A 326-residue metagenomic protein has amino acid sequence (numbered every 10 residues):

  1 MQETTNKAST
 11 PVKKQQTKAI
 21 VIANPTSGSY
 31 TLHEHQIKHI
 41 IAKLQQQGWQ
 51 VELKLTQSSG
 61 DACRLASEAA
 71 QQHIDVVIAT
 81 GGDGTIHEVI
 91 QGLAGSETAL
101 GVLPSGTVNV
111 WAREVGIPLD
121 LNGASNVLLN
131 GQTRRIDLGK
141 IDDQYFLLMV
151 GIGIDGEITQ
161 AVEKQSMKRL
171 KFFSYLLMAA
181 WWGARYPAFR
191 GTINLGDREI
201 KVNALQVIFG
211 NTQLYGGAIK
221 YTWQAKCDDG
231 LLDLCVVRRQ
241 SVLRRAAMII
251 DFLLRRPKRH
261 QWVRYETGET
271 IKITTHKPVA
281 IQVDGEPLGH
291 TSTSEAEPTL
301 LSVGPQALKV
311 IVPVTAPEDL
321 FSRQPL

Functional and structural regions predicted by a protein language model:
M1-V77, P317, P325-L326: ATP/NTP phosphate-donor binding region
Q2-E3, K7, H33, L195 (+2 more regions): ATP/nucleoside-binding phosphotransfer catalytic cores, i.e., glycine-rich phosphate-binding loops
Q45-Q47, T56, I74, A94-A99 (+1 more regions): Catalytic core of DAGKc-family lipid kinases
A62, G84-V89: Short glycine/serine/threonine-rich phosphate/pyrophosphate-binding segments that cradle anionic phosphate groups
A79-D83: N-terminal glycine-rich "phosphate-gripper" loop used for MgATP/nucleotide binding and carboxylate activation
G151, I208-Y221: Glycine-rich phosphate/pyrophosphate-binding beta-alpha loops
G156-I158, K201-N203, Y215-A218, V242-R245: Short acidic/glycine-rich loop or secondary-structure boundary segments that cap or lie
S166-S174, W223-R244: Gly/Ser/Thr-rich active-site loops/lids in small-molecule metabolic enzymes that frequently grip phosphoryl groups
